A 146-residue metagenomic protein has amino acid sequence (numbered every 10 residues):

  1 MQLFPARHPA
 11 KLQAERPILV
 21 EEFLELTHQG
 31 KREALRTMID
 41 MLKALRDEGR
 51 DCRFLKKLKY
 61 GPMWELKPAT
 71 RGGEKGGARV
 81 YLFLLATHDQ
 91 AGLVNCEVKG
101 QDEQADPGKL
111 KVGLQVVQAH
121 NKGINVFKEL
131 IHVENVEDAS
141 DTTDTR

Functional and structural regions predicted by a protein language model:
M1-G77, A86-Q90, V98-R146: Basic, Lys/Arg-enriched alpha-helical interface segments
L93: A short, basic-hydrophobic beta/loop patch
